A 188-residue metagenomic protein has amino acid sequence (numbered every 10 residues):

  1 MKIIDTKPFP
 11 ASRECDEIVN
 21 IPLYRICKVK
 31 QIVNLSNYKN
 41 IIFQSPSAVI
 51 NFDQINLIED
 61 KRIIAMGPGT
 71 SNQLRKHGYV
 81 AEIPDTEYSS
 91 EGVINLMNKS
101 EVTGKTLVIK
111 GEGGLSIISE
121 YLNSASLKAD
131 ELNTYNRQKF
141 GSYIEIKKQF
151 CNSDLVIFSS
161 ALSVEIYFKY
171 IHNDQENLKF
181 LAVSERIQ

Functional and structural regions predicted by a protein language model:
M1-Q188: Signature of uroporphyrinogen-III synthase
